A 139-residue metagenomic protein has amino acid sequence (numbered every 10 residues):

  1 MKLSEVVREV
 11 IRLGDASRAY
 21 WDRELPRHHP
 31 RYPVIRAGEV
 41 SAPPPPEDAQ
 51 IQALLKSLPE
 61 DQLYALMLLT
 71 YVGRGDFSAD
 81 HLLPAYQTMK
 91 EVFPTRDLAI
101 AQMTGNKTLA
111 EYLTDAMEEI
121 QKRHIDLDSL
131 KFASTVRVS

Functional and structural regions predicted by a protein language model:
M1-L63, Y71, D128, T135-S139: Aromatic-anchored, charged helix-turn/loop surface patch used as a conserved interaction hotspot
S4-A16, A79-D80, E91-V92, N106-L113: A general "mature secreted/periplasmic domain" signal
S17-E24, D61-A65, R74, F93-R96 (+2 more regions): Short secondary-structure junctions and interdomain/linker hinges
H28-H29, H81, H124: Histidine (H) residue identity feature
P59-M103: Amphipathic protein-protein interaction modules
E91-S139: Helix-rich interaction surfaces within compact, conserved domain-sized segments that mediate assembly or partner
